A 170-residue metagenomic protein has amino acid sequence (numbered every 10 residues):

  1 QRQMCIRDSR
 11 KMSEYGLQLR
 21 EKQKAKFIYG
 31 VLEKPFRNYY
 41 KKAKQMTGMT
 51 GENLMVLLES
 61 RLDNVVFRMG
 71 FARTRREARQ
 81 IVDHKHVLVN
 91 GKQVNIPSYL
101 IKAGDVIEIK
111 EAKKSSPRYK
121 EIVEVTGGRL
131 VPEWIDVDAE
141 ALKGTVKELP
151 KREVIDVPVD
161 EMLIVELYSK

Functional and structural regions predicted by a protein language model:
Q3, R7-M69, I96-K170: Ferredoxin-like alpha/beta domains used as RNA- or RNAP-binding modules
R68, D83, V89: Short glycine/serine/threonine-biased micro-segments
M69-R75: A contiguous catalytic/ligand-binding core that recognizes phosphate-bearing ligands
R75, I81-V82, I101: Short, well-ordered loop/turn sites that connect or cap secondary structure elements
H86-V87, K92, A112: Short, surface-exposed secondary-structure boundary micro-motifs
